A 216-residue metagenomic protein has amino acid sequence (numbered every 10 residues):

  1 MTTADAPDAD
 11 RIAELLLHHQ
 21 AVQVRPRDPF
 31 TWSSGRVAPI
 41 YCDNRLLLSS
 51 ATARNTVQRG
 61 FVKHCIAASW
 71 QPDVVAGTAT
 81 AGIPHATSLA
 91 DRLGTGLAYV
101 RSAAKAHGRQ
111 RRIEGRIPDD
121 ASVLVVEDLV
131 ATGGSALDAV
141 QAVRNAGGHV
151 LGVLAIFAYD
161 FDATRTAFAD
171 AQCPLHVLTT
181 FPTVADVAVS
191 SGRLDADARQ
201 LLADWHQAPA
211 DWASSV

Functional and structural regions predicted by a protein language model:
M1-A68: Active-site-facing substrate-recognition patch
T2-H19, Q141-V216: PRPP-dependent phosphoribosyltransferase catalytic core
F61-D73, V143-A146: Phosphate/pyrophosphate-binding loops at sites that engage ATP/ADP/AMP, CoA/4′-phosphopantetheine, polyphosphate
W70-A79, L154: Short glycine-rich phosphate-binding loop at a beta-alpha junction
D73, A121, L151: Conserved acidic residues
P84, H107-G108, D160, A185: Generic structural signal for helix capping and beta-alpha/helix-loop junctions
H85-L124, T132-D138: Short, glycine/charge-rich flexible loops or terminal/linker lids adjacent to PRPP-binding catalytic cores
